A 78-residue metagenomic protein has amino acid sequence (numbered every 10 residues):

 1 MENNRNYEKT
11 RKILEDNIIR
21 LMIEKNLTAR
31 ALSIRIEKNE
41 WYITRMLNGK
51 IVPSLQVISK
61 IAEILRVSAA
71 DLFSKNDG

Functional and structural regions predicted by a protein language model:
M1-L27: A short, Lys/Arg-rich alpha-helix, primarily the initiator
E2, N76-G78: Short acidic DE-rich linear segments
L21, L55-Q56: Short, Lys/Arg-enriched C-terminal cap helix and immediately downstream tail that follows
M22, S33, A62: The alpha-helix within a helix-turn-helix
K25-R45: Short alpha-helical DNA-recognition segment
L47, V57, F73-N76: DNA major-groove recognition helix of helix-turn-helix
Q56-D71: DNA major-groove recognition helix of helix-turn-helix/homeodomain DNA-binding modules
